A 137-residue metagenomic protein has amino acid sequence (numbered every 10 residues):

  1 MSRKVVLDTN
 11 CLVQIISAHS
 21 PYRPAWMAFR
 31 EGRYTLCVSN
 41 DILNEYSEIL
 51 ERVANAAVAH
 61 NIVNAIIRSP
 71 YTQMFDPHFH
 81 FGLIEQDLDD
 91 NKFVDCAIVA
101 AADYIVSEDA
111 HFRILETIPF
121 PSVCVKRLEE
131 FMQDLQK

Functional and structural regions predicted by a protein language model:
S2-K4: Extreme N-terminal starter segment of soluble prokaryotic enzymes
L7, S17-E51: PIN/NYN-family metal-dependent endoribonuclease catalytic core
C11-L12, I42, H111-F112: Alpha-helix capping/helix-boundary segments
A28, C96, T117: Hydrophobic/aromatic ligand-binding patch that stacks against planar heteroaromatic rings of cofactors or nucleotides
A59-I67: Short, well-structured alpha-helical segments
Y71-I105, A110, I114: Active-site neighborhoods of divalent-metal-dependent phosphate/nucleic-acid chemistry enzymes
A110-K137: Acidic, PIN/NYN-like endoribonuclease modules and their adjacent C-terminal/linker elements
